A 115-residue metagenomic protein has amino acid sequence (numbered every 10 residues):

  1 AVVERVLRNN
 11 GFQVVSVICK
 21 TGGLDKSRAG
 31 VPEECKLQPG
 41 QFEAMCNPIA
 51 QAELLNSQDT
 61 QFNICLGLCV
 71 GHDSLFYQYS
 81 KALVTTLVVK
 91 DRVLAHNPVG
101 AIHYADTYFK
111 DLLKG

Functional and structural regions predicted by a protein language model:
V2-Q51: Long, charge-dense
V2-V6, D73-A82: Short Gly/Thr/Asp-enriched flexible loops that form oxyanion-binding sites at enzyme active sites
N10, D59, Y79-L83: Short, structured coil segments at secondary-structure junctions
V17, L66, L87-K90: Generic beta-sheet signal
A44-N63, L68-H72: A short, acidic, amphipathic alpha-helical segment used as a generic capping/interface helix at domain edges
H72-Y77, V93-N97: Short active-site-adjacent structural elements
T85-G115: C-terminal functional extensions of proteins
